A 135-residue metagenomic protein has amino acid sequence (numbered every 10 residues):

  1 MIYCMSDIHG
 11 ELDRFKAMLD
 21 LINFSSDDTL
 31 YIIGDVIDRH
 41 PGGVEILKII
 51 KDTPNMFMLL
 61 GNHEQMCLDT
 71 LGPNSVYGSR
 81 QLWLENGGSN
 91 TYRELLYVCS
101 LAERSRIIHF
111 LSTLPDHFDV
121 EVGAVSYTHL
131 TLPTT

Functional and structural regions predicted by a protein language model:
M1-K48: N-terminal active-site segment of His-dependent metallophosphoesterases
I2, Y31, Y77-G78, E85 (+1 more regions): A generic, residue-level signal for flexible/boundary positions that often mark functional hotspots
S6, G34, L60-G61, T128: Single, functionally critical "micro-switch" positions that shape active/binding sites and transmembrane helices
H9-G10, E64-Q65, L130: Short, solvent-exposed loop/turn segments at secondary-structure junctions
G10-D13, D119-G123, Y127: Catalytic core of the metallo-beta-lactamase
G43-G123: Active-site neighborhood of divalent metal-dependent phosphoester bond hydrolases
T128-T134: Conserved small/polar residues in nucleotide/adenosyl-binding loops
